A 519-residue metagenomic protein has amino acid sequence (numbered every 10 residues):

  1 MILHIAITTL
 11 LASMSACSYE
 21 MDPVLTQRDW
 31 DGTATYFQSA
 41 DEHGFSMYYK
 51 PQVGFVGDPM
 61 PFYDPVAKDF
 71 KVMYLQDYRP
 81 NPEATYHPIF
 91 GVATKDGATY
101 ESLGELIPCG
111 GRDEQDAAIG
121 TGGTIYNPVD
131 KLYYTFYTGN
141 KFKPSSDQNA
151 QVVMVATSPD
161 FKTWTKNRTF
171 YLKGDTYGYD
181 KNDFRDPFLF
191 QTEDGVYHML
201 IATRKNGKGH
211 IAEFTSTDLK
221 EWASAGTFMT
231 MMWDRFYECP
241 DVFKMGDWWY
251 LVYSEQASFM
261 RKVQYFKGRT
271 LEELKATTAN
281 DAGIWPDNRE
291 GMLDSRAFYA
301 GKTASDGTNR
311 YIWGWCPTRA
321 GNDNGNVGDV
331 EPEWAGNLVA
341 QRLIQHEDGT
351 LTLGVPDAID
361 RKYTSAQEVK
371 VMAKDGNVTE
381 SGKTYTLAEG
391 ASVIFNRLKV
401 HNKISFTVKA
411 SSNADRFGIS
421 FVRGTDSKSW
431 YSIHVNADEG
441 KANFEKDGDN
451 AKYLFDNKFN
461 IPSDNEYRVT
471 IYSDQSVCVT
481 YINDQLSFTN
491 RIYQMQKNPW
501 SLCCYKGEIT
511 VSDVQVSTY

Functional and structural regions predicted by a protein language model:
S13-A16: C-terminal motif of bacterial Sec signal peptides marking the signal peptidase cleavage site
S18-D186, F190-D234, K244-D294, C316-G376 (+4 more regions): Beta-rich carbohydrate-recognition and catalytic domains
V242, I404-F406, N465-I482: Short tryptophan-centered beta-strand motifs in secreted/extracellular beta-sheet-rich domains of glycan-recognition
L338-A340, K506-Y519: Exposed low-complexity, polar/acidic, P/S/T/G-rich flexible segments that act as propeptides, protease-susceptible
T350, G354-A410: Surface beta-strand/loop "capping" patches
K383-F444: Secretory/extracellular carbohydrate-interaction modules and structurally similar beta-sandwich "look-alikes"
D447-R468: Short, aromatic/His-centered strand-loop micro-motif at the edge of beta-sheets
T489-T510: Flexible glycan-contacting loops in extracellular carbohydrate-active proteins
